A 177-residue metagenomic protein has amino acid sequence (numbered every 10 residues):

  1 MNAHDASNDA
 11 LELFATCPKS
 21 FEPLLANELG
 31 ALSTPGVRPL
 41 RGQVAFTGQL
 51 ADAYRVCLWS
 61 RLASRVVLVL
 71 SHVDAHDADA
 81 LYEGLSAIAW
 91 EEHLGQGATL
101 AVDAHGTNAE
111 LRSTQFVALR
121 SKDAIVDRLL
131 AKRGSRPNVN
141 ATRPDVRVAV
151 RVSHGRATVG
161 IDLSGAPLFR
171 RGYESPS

Functional and structural regions predicted by a protein language model:
N2-V146, H154-R156, L163-G172: Accessory substrate-recognition/RNA-binding modules or partner subunits associated with SAM-dependent
E174-S177: Conserved SAM-binding loop and adjacent beta-strand
